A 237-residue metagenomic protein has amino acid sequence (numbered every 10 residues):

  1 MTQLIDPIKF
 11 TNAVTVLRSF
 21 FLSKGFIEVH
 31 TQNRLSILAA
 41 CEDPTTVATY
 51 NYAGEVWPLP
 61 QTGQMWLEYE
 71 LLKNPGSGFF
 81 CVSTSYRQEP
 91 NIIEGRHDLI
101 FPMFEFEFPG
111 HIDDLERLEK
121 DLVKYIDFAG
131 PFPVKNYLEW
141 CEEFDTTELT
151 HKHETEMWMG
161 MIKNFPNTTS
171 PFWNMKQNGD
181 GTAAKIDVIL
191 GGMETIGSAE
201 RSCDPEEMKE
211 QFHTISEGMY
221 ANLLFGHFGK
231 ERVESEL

Functional and structural regions predicted by a protein language model:
M1-T46: TRNA-binding/sensing appendages of the translation machinery
A13-L17, L122, M208: Generic structural signal for hydrophobic residues
K24, I126-G130, I215: Solvent-exposed amphipathic alpha-helical surface segments
T45-D113, R117, P131-L237: A translation/RNA-centric and nucleic-acid-associated enzymatic feature enriched in Class II aminoacyl-tRNA synthetases
E116-D127: Short amphipathic C-terminal alpha-helix that caps PH/PH-like domains
